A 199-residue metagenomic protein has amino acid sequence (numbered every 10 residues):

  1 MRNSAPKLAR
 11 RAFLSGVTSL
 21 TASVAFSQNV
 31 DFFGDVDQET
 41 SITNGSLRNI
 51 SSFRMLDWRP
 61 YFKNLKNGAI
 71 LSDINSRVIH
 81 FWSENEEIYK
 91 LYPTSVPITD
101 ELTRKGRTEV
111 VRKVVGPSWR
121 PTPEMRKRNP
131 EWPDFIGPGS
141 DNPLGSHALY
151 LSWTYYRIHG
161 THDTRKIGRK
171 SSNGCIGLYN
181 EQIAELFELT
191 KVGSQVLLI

Functional and structural regions predicted by a protein language model:
M1-L8, A12, G16-S23: N-terminal secretory signal peptides
N3-A5, I70, G174: Short N-terminal micro-motifs specific to bacterial/archaeal maturation and metal-cluster initiation sites
P6-K7, S72, N142, G168: A broadly tuned, weak detector of single residues within folded domains
V17-T18, S83, Y179: Generic short alpha-helical hydrophobic face used as a protein-protein interaction/packing hotspot
L20-T21, E86, P117, Q182: Generic hydrophobic alpha-helical segments
A25-S27: Boundary at the C-terminal end of the N-terminal hydrophobic targeting segment
V30-P123, G137-P138, H147: Cell wall/extracellular polymer interaction/catalysis modules
L65, I98-G106, S118-I199: Exported/periplasmic cell-wall-interacting domains
